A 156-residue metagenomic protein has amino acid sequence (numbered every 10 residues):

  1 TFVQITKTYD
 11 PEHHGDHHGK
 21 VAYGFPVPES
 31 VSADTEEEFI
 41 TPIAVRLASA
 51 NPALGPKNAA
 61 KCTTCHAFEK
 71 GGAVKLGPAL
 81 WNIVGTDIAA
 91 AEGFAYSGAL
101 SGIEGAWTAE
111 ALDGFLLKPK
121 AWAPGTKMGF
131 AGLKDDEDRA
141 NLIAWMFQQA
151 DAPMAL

Functional and structural regions predicted by a protein language model:
T1-E38, M154-L156: N-terminal export/targeting leaders of redox proteins
T1-T6, D10, A106-L156: C-terminal capping alpha-helices of c-type cytochrome domains
F25-A59: Electrostatic cytochrome c docking/interface patches
I43-S49, T63-A67, A95-Y96: N-terminal post-signal-peptidase region of extra-cytosolic proteins
G55, A59-E69, L142-M146: The canonical Cys-X-X-Cys-His
P56, K70-A109, G129-G132: Gly/Gly-Pro-rich "capping" loops immediately C-terminal to redox-active cysteine motifs in periplasmic/lumenal
